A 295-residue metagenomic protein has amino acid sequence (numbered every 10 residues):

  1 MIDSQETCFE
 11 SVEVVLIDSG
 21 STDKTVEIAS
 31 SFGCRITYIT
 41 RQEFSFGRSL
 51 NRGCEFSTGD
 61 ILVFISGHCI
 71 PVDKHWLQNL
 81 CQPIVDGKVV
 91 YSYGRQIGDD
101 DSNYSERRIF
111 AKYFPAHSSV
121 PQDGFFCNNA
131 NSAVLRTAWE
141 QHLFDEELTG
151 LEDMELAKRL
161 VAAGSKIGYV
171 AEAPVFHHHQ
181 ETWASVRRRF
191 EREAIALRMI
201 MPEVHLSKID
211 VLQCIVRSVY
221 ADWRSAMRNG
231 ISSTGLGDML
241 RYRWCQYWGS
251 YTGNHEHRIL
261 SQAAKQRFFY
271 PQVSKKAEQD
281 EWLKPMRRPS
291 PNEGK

Functional and structural regions predicted by a protein language model:
M1-S11: Short, acidic, metal-binding catalytic loop of nucleotide-sugar glycosyltransferases
D18-V26, I70: A conserved acidic beta->alpha catalytic loop
I39-S57: Glycine-rich, basic loop-to-helix element that forms the pyrophosphate-binding segment of sugar-nucleotide handling
L62: Short aromatic/hydrophobic "clamp" motif used to bind/position activated sugar donors
I70-S105: Conserved donor NDP-sugar-binding/catalytic core segment of glycosyltransferases
G98-D99, P115-V134, E147-T149, E155: A recurrent flexible, glycine/aromatic-enriched loop bordering the glycosyltransferase active site that acts as
S132, A138-H142, E147-H179: A short, conserved alpha-helix in the catalytic core of glycosyltransferases
R189-I195, E203-K295: Non-catalytic, C-terminal membrane-associated alpha-helical segments of glycosyltransferases
